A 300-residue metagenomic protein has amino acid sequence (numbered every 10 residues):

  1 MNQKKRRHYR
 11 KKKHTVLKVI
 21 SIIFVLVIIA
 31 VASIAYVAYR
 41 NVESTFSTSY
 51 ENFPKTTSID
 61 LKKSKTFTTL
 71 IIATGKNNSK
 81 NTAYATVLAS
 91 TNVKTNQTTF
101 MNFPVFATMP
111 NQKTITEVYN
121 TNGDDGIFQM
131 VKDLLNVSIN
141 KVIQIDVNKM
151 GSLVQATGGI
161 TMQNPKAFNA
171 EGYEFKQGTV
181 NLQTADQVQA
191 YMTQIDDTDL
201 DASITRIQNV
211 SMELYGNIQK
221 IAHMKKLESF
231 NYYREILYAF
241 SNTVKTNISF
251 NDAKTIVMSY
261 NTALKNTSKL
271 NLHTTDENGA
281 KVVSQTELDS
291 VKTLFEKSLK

Functional and structural regions predicted by a protein language model:
K11-Q97, T193, F295: Entry/capping segment at the start of metal-dependent catalytic domains with acidic active-site entry clusters
K55, F67, I71-K76, Y84-L88 (+3 more regions): N-terminal post-signal-peptidase region of extra-cytosolic proteins
S64-T66, N81-T86, T95-F100, G126 (+4 more regions): Extracytoplasmic
T66, L70-A73, N77-N78, Y84 (+4 more regions): C-terminal solvent-exposed extensions
G75-K76, K113-T121, N136-K141, I195-T205 (+3 more regions): Second-shell loop/turn segments in exported
A85, D124-K132, V147-G151, Q155 (+7 more regions): Extracytoplasmic/secreted envelope proteins and their assembly/folding machinery, especially bacterial periplasmic
T121-T179: Amphipathic, coiled-coil-like alpha-helical scaffolding segments used for oligomerization/assembly
Q155-Y232: Flexible, polar/acidic helix-loop-strand segments at domain edges
